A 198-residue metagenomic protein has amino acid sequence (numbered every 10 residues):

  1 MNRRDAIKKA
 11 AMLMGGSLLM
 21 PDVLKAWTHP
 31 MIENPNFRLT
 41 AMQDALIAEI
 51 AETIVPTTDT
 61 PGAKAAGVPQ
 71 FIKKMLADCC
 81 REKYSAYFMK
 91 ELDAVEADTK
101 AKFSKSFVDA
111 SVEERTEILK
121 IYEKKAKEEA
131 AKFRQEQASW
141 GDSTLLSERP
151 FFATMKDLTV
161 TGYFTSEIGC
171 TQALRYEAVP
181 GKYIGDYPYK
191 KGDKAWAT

Functional and structural regions predicted by a protein language model:
M1-D5, L18-I54: C-terminal segment of N-terminal export signals and the immediately downstream linker at the start of the mature
A10-L18: Sec-dependent signal peptide hydrophobic core
A11, M42, V112: An acidic- and aromatic-residue-enriched active-site/binding cleft used to recognize and process polar
M14, I54, T58, L76-C79 (+1 more regions): Short amphipathic alpha-helical segments enriched in hydrophobics
W27-T28, A63-P69: Short alpha-helical hairpin
P35-L39, T57, P61, Y84 (+2 more regions): Generic alpha-helical structural element
A45, E49, G67-T198: Mature-region segments of soluble proteins
I50-A65: Post-signal-peptide N-terminal segment of Sec-exported extracytoplasmic proteins
